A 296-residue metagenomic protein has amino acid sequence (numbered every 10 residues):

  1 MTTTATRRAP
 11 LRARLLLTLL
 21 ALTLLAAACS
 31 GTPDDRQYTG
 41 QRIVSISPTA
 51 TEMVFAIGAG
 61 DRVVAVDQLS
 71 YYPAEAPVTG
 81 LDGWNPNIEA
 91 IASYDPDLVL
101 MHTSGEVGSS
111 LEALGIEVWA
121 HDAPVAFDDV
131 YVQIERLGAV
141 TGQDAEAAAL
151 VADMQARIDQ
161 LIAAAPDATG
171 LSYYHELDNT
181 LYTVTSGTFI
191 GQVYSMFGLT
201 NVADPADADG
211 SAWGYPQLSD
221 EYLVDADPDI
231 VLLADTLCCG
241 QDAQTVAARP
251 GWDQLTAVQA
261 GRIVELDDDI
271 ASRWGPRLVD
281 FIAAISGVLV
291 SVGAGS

Functional and structural regions predicted by a protein language model:
T2-L17: Bacterial N-terminal signal peptides that target proteins for export
L25-A28: C-terminal motif of bacterial Sec signal peptides marking the signal peptidase cleavage site
G31-R42, V107-Y182, A203-D204, A212 (+2 more regions): Extracytoplasmic substrate-binding proteins
R42-Y94, L98-S104, I116, L199-V202: A short, structured surface patch at a secondary-structure boundary
T51-A56, Y71-E75, L181-T185, L232-L233 (+2 more regions): Short, solvent-exposed loop/turn elements at domain surfaces
D67-P77, G187-G214: Alpha-helical, coiled-coil/dimerization segments enriched in small aliphatic residues
N87-M101, S219-T236: Proline-aspartate-enriched helix->loop->beta-strand connector
E106-A113, D225, I230-R249, D253: A ligand-binding cleft/hinge motif common to bilobed small-molecule-binding domains
